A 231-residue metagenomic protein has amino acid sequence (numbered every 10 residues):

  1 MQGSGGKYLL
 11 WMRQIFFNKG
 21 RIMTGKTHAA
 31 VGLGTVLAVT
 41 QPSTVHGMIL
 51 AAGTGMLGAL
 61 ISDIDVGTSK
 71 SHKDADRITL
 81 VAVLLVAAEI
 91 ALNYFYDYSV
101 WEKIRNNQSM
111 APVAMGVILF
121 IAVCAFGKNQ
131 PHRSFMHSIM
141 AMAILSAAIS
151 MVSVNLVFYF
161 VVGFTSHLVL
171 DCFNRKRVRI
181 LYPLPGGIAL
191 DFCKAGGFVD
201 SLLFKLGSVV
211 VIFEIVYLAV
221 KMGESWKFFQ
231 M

Functional and structural regions predicted by a protein language model:
Q2-M231: N-terminal membrane-targeting hydrophobic helices
